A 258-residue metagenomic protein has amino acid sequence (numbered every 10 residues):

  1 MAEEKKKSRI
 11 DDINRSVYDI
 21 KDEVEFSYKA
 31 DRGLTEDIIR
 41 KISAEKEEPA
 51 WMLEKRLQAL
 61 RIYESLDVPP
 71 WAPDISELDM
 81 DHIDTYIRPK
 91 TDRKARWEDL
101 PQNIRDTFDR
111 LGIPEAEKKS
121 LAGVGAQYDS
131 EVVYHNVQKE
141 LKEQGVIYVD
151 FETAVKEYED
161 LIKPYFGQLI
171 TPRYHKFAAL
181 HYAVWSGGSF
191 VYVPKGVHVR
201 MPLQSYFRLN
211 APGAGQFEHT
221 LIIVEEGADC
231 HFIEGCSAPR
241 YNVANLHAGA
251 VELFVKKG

Functional and structural regions predicted by a protein language model:
A2-G258: Glycine-rich and polybasic anion-binding loops at the starts of cofactor/ligand-binding domains
